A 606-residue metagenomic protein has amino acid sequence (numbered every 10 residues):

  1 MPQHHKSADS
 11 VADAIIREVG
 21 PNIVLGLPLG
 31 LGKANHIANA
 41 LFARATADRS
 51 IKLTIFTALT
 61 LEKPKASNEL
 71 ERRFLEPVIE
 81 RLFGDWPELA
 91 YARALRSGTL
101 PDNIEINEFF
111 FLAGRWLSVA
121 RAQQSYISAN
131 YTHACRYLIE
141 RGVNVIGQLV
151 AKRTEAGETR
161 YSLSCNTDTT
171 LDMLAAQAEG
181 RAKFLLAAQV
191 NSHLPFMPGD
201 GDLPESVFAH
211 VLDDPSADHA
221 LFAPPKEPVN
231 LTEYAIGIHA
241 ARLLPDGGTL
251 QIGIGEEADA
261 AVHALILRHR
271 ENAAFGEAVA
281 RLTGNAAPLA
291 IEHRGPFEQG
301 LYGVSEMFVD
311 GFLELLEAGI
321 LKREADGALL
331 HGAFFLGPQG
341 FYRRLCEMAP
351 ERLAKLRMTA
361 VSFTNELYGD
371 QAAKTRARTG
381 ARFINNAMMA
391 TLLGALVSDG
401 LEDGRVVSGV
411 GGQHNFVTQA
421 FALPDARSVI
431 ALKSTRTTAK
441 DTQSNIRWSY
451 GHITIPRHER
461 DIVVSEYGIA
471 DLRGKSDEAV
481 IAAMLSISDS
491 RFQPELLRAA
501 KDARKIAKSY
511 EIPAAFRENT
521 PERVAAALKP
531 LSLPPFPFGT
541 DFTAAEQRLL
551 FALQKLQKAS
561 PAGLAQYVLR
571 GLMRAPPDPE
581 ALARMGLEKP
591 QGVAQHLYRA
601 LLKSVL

Functional and structural regions predicted by a protein language model:
M1-L606: Conserved alpha/beta enzyme-core scaffold
